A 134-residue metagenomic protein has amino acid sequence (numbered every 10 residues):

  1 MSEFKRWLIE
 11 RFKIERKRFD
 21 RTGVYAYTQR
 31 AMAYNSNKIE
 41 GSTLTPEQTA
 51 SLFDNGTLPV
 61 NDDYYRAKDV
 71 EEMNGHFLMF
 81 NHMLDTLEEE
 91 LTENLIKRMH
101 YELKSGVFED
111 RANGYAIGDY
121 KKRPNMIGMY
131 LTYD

Functional and structural regions predicted by a protein language model:
M1-D134: FIC/Doc superfamily catalytic core
